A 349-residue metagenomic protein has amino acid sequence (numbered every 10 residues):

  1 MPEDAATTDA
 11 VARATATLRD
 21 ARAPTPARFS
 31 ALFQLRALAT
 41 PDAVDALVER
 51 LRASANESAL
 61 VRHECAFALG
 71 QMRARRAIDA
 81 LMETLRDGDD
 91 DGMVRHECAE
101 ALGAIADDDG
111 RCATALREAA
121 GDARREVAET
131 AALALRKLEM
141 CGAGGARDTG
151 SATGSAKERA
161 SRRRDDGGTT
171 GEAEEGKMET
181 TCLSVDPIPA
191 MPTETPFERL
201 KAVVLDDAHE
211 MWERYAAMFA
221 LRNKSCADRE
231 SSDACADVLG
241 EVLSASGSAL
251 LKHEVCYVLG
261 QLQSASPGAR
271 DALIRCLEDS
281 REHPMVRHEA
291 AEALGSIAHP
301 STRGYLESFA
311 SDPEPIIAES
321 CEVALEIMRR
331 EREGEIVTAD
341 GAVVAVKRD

Functional and structural regions predicted by a protein language model:
M1-T7, T25-T40, E49, L60-R75 (+8 more regions): Structural detector for internal amphipathic alpha-helices that build alpha-solenoid repeat scaffolds
P2-R19, T40-S54, A74-D87, D107-G121 (+7 more regions): Amphipathic alpha-helical scaffolding segments comprising HEAT/armadillo-like alpha-solenoid repeats
T17, A21-R22, Q34: N-terminal transmembrane alpha-helices
R22-P24, S54-S58, D89-D91, A123-R124 (+4 more regions): Short inter-helical turns and helix N-cap capping residues of alpha-solenoid HEAT/ARM repeat scaffolds
E97, D122, S246, E254 (+1 more regions): Conserved acidic functional residues
A216, E254, E314-P315, A345-D349: Helical anchoring/docking segments at protein termini
